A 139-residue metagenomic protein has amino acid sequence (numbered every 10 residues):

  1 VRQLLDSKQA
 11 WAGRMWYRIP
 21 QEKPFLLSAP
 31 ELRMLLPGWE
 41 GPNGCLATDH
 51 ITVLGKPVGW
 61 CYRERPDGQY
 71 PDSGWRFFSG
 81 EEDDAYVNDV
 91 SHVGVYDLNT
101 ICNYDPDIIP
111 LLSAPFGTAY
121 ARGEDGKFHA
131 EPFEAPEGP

Functional and structural regions predicted by a protein language model:
V1-L54, V58, Y62-P139: Acidic, proline/glycine-rich low-complexity IDRs
